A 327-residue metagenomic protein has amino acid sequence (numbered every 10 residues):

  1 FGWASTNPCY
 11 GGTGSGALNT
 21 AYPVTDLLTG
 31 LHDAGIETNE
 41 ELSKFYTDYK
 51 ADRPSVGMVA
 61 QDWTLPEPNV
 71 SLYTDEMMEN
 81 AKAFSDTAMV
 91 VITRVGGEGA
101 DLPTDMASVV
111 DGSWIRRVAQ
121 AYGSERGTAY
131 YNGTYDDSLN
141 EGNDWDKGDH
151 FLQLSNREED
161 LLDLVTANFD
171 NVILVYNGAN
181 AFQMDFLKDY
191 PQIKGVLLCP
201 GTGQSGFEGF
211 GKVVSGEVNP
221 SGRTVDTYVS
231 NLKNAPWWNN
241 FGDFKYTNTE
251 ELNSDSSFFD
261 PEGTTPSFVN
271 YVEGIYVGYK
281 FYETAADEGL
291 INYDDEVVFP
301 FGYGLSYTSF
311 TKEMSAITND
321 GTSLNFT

Functional and structural regions predicted by a protein language model:
F1-T327: C-terminal non-catalytic regions of proteins with extracellular/luminal or membrane-system context
